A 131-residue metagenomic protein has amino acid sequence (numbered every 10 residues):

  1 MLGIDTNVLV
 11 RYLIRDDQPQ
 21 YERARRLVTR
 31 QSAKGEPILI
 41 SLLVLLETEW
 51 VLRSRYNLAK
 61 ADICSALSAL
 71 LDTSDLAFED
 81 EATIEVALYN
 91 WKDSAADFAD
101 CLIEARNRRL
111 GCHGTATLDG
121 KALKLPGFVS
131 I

Functional and structural regions predicted by a protein language model:
M1-I40, R55-D62, S68: Short, well-structured N-terminal submotif of metal-dependent ribonuclease cores
D5, S41, A96-D97, D119-G120: Histidine- and aromatic-rich ligand-binding microenvironments
T6, L42, E81, D100-C101: Conserved glycosyltransferase catalytic-site signature
G35-E36, A96, C112: Short, high-confidence coil segments that cap the C-terminus of an alpha-helix and link into the following beta-strand
L42-V44, S65-D93: Acidic catalytic patch
V44, T83, L102-I103, K121-A122: Alpha-helix capping/helix-boundary segments
E104-I131: Acidic, PIN/NYN-like endoribonuclease modules and their adjacent C-terminal/linker elements
